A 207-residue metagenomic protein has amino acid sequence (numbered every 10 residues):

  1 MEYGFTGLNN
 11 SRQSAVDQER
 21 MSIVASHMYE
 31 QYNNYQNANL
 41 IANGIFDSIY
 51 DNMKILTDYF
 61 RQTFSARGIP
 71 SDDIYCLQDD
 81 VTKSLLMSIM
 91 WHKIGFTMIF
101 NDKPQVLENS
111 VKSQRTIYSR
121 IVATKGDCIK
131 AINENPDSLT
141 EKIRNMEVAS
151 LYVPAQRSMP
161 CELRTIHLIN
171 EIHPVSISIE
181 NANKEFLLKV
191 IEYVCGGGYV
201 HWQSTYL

Functional and structural regions predicted by a protein language model:
M1-S22: Charged, low-complexity intrinsically disordered tails and linkers
E2-F5, A66, K93, G196: Intrinsically disordered, low-complexity segments enriched in small/polar residues
G4-T6, E30, T97, N101: Compositionally biased, low-structure terminal segments
A15-Y75: Contiguous, amphipathic alpha-helical segments that mediate oligomerization or scaffolding in large protein assemblies
P70-L86: Beta-rich nucleic-acid/ligand-interaction surfaces
T82-L207: Intrinsic disorder/low-complexity polar-acidic segments
